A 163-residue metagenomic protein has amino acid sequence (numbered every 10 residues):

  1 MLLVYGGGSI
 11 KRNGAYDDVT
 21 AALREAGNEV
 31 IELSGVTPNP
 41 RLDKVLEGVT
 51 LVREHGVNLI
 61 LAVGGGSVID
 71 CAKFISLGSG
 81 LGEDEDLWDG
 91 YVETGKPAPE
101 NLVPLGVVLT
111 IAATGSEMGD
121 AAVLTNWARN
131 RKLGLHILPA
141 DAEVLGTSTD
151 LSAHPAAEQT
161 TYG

Functional and structural regions predicted by a protein language model:
M1-I10: A short, flexible N-terminal coil/short beta segment enriched in small residues
L2-L3, L59-L61, G106: Conserved beta-strand elements of the Class I
V4, L33, V108: The conserved SAM/SAH-binding core of class I Rossmann-like methyltransferase domains, concentrating on the hydrophobic
G6, G65, D150: Flexible loop residues that form catalytic and substrate-binding hotspots at small-molecule/glycan-binding clefts
I10, V68-I69, T114, H154: Short glycine-rich, flexible loops that bind phosphorylated cofactors or substrates
K11-E85: N-terminal small/polar loop signature for handling phosphorylated ligands or for N-terminal nucleophile
L81-G163: A glycine/threonine-rich phosphate-anchoring loop and its flanking beta-alpha core in nucleotide/phosphate-binding
